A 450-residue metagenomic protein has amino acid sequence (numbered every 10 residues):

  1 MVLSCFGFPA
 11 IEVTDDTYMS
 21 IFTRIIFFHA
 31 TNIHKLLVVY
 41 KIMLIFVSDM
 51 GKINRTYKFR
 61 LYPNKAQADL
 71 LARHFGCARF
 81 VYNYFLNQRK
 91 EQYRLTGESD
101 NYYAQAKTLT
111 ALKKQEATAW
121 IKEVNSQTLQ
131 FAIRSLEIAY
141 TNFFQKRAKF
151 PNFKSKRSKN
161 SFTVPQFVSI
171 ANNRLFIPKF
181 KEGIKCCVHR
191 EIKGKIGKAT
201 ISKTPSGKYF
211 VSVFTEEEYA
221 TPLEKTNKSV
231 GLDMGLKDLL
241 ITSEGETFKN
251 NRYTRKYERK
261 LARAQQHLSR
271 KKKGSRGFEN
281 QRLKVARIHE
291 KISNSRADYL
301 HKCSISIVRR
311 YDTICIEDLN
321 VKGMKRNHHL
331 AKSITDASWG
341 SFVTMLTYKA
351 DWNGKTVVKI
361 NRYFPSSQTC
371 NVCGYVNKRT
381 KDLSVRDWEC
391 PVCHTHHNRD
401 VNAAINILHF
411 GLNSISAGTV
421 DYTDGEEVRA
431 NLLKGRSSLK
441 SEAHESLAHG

Functional and structural regions predicted by a protein language model:
M19-F22, F27-H29, H34-L129: Gly/serine-rich nucleotide phosphate-binding loop at the start of the catalytic core of nucleotide/ADP-ribose-handling
I26-F28, N32-D49, N54, K332-S333 (+1 more regions): Positively charged, low-complexity nucleic-acid-binding target-recognition regions
L95-T118, I196, T204-V343, S416-G450: Substrate-contacting helices/loops that form the catalytic groove of nucleic-acid and nucleotide-polymer processing
Y103-T204: Acidic carboxylate diad motif detector
V168, N173-K179, D238-T242, R386-E389: Short polybasic amphipathic segments
A171, P205, S243-E246, C373 (+1 more regions): Short acidic-glycine loop/turn motifs at beta-strand connectors
